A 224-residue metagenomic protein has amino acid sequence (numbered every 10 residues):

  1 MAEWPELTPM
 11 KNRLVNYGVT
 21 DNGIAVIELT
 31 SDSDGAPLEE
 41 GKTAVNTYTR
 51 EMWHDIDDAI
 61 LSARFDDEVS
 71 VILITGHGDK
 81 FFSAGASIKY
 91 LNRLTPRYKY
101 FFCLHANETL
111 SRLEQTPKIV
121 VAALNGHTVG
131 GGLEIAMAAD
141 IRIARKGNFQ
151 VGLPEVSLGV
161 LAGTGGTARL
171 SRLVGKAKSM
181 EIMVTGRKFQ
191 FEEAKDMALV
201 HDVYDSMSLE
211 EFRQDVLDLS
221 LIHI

Functional and structural regions predicted by a protein language model:
M1-T75, S111: Conserved CoA-thioester-binding segment of acyl-CoA-metabolizing enzymes
S31-A36, E40-T43, G76-T109: Glycine- (often His-adjacent) and acidic-residue-rich active-site loop that binds/positions the CoA thioester
E51-D67, I88-N125, A168: An acidic, glycine-rich surface segment that forms the CoA-thioester-binding/catalytic face of crotonase-fold enzymes
I74, S87, I135-M137, A194: Hydrophobic/aromatic residues within transmembrane alpha-helices of multi-pass small-molecule transporters
T109, L113-Q115, A123, V129-M183 (+1 more regions): CoA-thioester-processing core
G130, G186-E193: Acidic, divalent-metal-coordinating active-site segment for phosphoryl/phosphodiester hydrolysis, typified by short
A144, V200-F212: Short acidic-hydrophobic, aromatic-tinged amphipathic segments that line or gate anion-handling sites
I222-I224: Conserved small/polar residues in nucleotide/adenosyl-binding loops
